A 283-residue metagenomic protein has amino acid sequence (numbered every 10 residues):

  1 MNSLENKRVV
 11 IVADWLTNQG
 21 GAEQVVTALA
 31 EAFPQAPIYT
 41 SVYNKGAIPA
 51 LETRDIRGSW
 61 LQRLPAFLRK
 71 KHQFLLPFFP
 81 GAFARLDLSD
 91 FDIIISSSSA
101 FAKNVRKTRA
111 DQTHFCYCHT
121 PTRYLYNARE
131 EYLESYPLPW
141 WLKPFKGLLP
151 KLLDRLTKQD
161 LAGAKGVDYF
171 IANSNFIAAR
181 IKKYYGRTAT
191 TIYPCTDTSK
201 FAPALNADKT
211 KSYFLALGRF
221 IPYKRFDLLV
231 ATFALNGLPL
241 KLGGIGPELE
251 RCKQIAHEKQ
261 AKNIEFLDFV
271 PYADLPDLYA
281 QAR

Functional and structural regions predicted by a protein language model:
W15-L16, L217-I221, G246, V270: Short donor-sugar binding/catalytic loops of nucleotide-sugar-dependent glycosyltransferases, especially enzymes
A32-N104: Active-site donor-binding segments of glycosyltransferases and PAPS-dependent sulfotransferases
I93-I95, T108-L142, T190: Active-site proximal beta-strand in glycosyltransferases
E134-F170, A178: Membrane-proximal helix-turn-helix segments that form the acceptor-binding/catalytic region of lipid-linked
F176, C195: Carbohydrate-associated surface elements
F201, L205-K241: Conserved donor-binding/catalytic core segment of Leloir-type glycosyltransferases
F214, A280-R283: Acidic donor-binding loop of glycosyltransferase active sites
E250-D277: Nucleotide-activated donor-binding/catalytic signature segment of Leloir-type glycosyltransferases, i.e., the conserved
